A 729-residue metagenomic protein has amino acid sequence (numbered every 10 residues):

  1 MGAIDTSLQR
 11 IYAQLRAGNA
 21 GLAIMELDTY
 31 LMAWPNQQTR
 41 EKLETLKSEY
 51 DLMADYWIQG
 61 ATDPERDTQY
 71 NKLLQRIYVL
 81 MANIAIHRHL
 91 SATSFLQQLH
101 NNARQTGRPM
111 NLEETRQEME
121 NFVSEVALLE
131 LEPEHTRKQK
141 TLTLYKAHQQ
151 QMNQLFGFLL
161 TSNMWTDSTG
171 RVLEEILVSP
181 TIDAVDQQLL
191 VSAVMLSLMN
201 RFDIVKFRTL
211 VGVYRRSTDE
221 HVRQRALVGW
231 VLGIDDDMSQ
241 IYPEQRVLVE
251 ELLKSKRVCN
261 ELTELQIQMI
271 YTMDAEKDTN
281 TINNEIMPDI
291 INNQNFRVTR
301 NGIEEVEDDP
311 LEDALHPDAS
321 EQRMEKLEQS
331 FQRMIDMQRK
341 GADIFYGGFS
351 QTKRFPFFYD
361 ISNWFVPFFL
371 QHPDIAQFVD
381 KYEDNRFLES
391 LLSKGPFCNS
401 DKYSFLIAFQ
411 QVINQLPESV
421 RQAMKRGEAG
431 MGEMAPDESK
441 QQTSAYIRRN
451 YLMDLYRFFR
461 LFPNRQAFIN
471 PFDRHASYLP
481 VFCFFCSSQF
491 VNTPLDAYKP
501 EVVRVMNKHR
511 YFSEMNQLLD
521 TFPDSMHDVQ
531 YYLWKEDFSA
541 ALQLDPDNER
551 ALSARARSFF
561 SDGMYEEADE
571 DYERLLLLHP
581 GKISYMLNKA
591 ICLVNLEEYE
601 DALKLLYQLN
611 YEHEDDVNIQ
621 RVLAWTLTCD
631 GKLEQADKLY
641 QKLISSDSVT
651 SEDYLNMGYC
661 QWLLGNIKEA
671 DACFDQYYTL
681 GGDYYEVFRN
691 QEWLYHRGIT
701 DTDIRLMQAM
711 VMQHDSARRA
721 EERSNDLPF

Functional and structural regions predicted by a protein language model:
M32, V231-K256, Y611, Y659-Y685 (+1 more regions): TPR/TPR-like (Sel1-like) alpha-helical repeat modules
N36-Q37, D219-R223, M526-D528, N548 (+4 more regions): Residue-level recognition of tetratricopeptide repeat
V366-R557: Alpha-solenoid helical-repeat scaffolds
Y531, A551, Y585, I619 (+2 more regions): TPR alpha-solenoid repeat register
